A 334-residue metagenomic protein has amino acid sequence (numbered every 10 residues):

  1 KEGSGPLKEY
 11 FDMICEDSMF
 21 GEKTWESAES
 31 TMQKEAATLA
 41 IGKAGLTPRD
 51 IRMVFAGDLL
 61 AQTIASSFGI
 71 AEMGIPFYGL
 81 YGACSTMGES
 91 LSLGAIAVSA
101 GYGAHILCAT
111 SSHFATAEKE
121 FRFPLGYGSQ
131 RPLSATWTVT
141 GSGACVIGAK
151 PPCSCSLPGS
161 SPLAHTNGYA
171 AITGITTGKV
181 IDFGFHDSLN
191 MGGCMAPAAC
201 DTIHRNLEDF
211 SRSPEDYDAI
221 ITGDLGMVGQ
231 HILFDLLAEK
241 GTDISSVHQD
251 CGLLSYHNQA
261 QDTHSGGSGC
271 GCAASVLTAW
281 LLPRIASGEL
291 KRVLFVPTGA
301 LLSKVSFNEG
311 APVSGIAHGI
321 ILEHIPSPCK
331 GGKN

Functional and structural regions predicted by a protein language model:
K1-E26, P124-R205, D209, T242-H264 (+2 more regions): Condensing-enzyme catalytic core mediating Claisen C-C bond formation in acyl metabolism
K1-F55, L59-A65, N190, A198-E215 (+6 more regions): Conserved active-site "lid/cap" helical segment
K34, Y81-C108, I147, S268-E289: Active-site-proximal alpha-helical scaffold in enzymes
A56-G57, I106-S112, I147, V293-T298: Short beta-strand segments
T63-I64, F114-K119, V180-G184, G229 (+1 more regions): Short, well-ordered, mixed-charge alpha-helical segments that flank or form enzyme active sites
F68-T136: A generic, well-ordered mixed alpha/beta core segment in the N-terminal half of proteins
